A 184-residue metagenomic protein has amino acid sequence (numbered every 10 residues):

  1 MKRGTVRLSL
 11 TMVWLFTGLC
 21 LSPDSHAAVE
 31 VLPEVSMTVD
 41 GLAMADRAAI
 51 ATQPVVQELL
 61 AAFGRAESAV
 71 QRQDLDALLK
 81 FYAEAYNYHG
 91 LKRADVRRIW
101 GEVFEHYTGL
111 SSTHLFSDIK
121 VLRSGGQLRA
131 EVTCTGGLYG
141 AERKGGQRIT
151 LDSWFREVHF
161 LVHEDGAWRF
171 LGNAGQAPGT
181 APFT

Functional and structural regions predicted by a protein language model:
M1-G4: N-terminal secretory signal peptides that target proteins for export/translocation
S9-C20: Bacterial N-terminal signal peptides
L15, S25-H26: Cleavable N-terminal signal peptides
A28-A48, D152-T184: Short beta-strand edge/turn micro-motifs at domain boundaries
A28-F81, S117-D118: Short, low-complexity N-terminal intrinsically disordered segments enriched in polar/charged residues
V29-V31, G101-S153: Surface-exposed, charged secondary-structure patches
L75-A94: Short, solvent-exposed secondary-structure junction/capping segments
A85-N87, G137-Y139, A177-P178: Solvent-exposed loop/turn segments at secondary-structure junctions within structured extracellular/periplasmic domains
